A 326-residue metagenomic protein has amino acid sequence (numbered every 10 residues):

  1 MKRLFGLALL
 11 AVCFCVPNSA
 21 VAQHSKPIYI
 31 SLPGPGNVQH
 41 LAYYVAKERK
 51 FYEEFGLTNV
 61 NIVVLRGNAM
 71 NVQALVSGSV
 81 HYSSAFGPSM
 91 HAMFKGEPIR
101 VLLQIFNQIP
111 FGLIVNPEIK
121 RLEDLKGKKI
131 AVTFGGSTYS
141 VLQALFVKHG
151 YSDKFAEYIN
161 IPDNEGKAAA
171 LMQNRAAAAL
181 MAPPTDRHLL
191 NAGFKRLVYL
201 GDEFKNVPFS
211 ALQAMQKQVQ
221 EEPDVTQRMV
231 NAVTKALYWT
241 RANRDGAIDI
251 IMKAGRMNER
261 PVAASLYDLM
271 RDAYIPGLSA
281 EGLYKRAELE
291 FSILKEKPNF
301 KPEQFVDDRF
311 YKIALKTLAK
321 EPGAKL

Functional and structural regions predicted by a protein language model:
M1-L4: Positively charged n-region of N-terminal signal peptides that target proteins for export
G6-P17: Bacterial N-terminal signal peptides
Q23-Q173, A177-P183, R196-L200, N206: Short, glycine-/small- and polar/acidic-enriched structural segments that line small-molecule recognition paths
E54-G56, D202-K205, D272-E281: Short, solvent-exposed loop/beta-turn-alpha elements that line the ligand-binding surface or hinge of extracytoplasmic
L57, S137-K154, A232-V262, K301-V306 (+1 more regions): Ligand-binding clefts/hinges and TM-proximal coupling segments of bilobed small-molecule sensing domains
P88, Y158-I159, E165-A254: Pocket-lining segment of extracytoplasmic ligand-binding domains
Q220-P298: Secondary-structure end/capping motifs
F291-L326: Conserved C-terminal helix/tail region of periplasmic/extracytoplasmic solute-binding proteins
